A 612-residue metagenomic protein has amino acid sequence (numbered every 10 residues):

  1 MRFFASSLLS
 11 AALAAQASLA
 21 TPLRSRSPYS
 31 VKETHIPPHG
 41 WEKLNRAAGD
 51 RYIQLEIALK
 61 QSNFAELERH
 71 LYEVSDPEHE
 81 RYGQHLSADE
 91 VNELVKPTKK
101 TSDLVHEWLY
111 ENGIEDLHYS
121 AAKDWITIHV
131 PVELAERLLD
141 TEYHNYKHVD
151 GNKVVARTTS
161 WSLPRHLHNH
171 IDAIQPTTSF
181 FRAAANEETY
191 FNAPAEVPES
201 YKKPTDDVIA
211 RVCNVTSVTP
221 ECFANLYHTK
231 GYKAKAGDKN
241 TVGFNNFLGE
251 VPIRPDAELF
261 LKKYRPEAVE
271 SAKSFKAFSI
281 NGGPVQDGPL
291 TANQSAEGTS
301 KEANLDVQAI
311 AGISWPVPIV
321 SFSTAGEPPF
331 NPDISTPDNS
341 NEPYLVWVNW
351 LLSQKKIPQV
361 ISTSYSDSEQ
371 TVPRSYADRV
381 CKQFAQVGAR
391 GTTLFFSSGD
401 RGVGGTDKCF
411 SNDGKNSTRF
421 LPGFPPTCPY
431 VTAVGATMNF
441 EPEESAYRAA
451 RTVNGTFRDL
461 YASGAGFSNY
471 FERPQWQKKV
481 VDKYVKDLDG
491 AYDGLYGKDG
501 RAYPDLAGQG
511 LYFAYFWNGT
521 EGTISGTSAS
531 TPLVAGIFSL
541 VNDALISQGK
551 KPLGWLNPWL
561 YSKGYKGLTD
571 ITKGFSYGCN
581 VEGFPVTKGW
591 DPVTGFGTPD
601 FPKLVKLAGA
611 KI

Functional and structural regions predicted by a protein language model:
M1-P22, I310: Fungal secretory targeting signals
P22-H118, T127, V132-V403, D407-V434 (+3 more regions): Substrate-binding/charge-relay-adjacent region of secreted/lumenal peptidase catalytic domains
S120-A122: Short, glycine-/polar-rich solvent-exposed loops and beta-turns at beta-strand/coil boundaries
G399, G526, G595: Active-site glycine-centered loops adjacent to acidic/histidine catalytic or metal-binding residues that shape
P429, A433-Q475: Polar, glycine-rich mid-to-C-terminal structural blocks that act as macromolecule-binding/assembly scaffolds
P442, V480, N542-P592: An often Trp-containing, charged/polar helix-loop segment at the C-terminal end of enzyme catalytic cores
E521-P532: A short beta-strand-to-alpha-helix junction
A535-D543: Short glycine/serine- and small hydrophobic-enriched flexible loop segments
